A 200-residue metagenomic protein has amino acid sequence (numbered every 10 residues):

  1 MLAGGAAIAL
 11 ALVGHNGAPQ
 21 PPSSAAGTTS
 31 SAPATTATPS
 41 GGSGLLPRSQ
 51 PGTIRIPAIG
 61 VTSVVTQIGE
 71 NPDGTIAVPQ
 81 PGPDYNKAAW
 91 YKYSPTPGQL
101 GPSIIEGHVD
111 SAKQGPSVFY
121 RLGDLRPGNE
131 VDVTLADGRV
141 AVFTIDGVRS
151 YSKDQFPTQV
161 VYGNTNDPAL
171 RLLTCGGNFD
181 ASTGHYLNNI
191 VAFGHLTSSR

Functional and structural regions predicted by a protein language model:
M1-A3: N-terminal export and membrane-targeting signals
A7-D124, L135, G147, Y151-R200: Solvent-exposed, non-transmembrane regions of membrane-associated and secreted proteins
L125, R139-V140: Short glycine/proline-centered loop/turn elements that form peptide/ligand docking sites
V140-V148: Short beta-strand-centered aromatic/proline hotspots
